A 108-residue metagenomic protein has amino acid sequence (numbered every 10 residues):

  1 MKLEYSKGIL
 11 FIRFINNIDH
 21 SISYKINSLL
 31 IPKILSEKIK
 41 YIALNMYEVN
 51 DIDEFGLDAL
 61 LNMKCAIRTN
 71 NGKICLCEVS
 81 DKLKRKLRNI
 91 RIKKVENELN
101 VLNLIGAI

Functional and structural regions predicted by a protein language model:
M1-N50, N62-I108: STAS-like cytosolic regulatory interaction modules
